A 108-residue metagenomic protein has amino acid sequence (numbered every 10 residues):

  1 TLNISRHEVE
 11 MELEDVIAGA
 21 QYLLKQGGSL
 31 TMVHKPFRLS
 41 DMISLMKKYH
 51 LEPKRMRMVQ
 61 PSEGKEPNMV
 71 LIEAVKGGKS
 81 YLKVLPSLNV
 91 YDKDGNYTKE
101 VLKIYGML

Functional and structural regions predicted by a protein language model:
T1-D15: Mobile active-site "lid"/loop adjacent to the S-adenosyl-L-methionine
V16-A20, M42: Class I S-adenosylmethionine-dependent transferase superfamily signal
Y22-L30: Short glycine-dipeptide loop
T31-K35, M56: Short, conserved beta-strand edge motifs with alternating hydrophobic and charged residues
K35-Y49, V70-I72: Short alpha-helix
L51-P61: Conserved S-adenosyl-L-methionine
E66-L108: SAM/dcSAM-binding transferase cores
